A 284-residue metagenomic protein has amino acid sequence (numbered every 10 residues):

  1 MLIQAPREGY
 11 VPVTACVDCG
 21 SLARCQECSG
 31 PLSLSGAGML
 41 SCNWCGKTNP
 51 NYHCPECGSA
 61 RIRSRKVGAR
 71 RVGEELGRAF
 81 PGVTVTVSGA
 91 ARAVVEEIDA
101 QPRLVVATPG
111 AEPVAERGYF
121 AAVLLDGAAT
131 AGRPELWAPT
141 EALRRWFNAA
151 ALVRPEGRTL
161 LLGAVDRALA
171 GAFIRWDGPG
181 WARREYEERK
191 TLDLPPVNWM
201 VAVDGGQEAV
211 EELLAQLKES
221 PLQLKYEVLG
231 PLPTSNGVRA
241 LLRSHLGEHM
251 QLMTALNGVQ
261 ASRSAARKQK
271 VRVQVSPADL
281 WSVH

Functional and structural regions predicted by a protein language model:
M1-A79: Cys/His-rich short segments
M1-Q4, V87, T159-G163: A structural signal for short, well-ordered beta-strand segments and their strand-loop junctions that often border
L2, P55, T86, A121-V123 (+1 more regions): Conserved beta-strand elements of the Class I
C19, L136-L143: Short, conserved loop/turn and helix-capping segments at secondary-structure boundaries that abut family-defining
Q26-E27, S33-S35, A79-A91, L224-E227: Conserved RecA-like helicase motor-core motifs
S64-A91, E208-Q216: Short, charged N-terminal beta->alpha structural module
E74, R144-A151: Residues on a specific face of well-ordered alpha-helices
F80, R92-P139, N148-H284: Accessory helical-bundle/CTD segments and flexible terminal tails appended to RecA-like ATPase motors
